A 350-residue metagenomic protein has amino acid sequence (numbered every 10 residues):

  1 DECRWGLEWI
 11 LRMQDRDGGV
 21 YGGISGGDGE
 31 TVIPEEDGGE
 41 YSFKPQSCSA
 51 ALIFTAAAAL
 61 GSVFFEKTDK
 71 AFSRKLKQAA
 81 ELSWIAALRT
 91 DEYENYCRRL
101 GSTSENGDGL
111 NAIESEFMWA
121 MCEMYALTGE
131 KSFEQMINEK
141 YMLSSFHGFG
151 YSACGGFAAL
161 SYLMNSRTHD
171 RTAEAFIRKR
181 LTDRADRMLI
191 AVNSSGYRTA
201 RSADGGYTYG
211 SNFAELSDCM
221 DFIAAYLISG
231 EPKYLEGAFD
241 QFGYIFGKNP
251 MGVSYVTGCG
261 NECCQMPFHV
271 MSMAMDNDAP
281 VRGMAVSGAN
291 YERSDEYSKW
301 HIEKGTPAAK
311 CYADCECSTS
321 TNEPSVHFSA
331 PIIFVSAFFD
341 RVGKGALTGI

Functional and structural regions predicted by a protein language model:
D1, E36, L60-K77: Short coil/linker segments at helix-helix boundaries
D1-G19: Carboxylate/His-rich catalytic cores and anion/metal-binding grooves
E8, S25-F64, S104, L110-E139 (+2 more regions): Aromatic (Trp/Tyr) and acidic
T55, Q78-Y96: Hydrophobic, small-residue-rich alpha-helical packing segments that form membrane-like cores
K67, R74-K77, E92-E114: N-terminal carbohydrate-binding/catalytic regions of secreted carbohydrate-active enzymes
Y141-F149: Solenoid-like repeat scaffolds
A200-R201: Long, compositionally biased eukaryotic scaffolding/regulatory segments
